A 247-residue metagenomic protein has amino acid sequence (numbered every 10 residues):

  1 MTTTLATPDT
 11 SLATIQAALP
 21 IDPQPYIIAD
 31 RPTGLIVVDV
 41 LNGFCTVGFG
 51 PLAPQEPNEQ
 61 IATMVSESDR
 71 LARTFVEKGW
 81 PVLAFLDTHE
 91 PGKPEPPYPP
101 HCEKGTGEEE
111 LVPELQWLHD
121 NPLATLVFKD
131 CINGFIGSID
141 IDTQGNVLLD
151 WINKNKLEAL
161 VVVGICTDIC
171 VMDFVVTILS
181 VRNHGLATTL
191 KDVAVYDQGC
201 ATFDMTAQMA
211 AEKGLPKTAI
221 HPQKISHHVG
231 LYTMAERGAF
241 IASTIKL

Functional and structural regions predicted by a protein language model:
T2-G34, R70, E77-K78, P100-L247: Active-site-adjacent betaalpha module
R31-G34, G48-F75, G79-D87: A short alpha/beta connector and helix-capping loop motif
V40, D87-T88, I165, G199: Active-site metal-binding loops of divalent metal-dependent hydrolases
V40-G48: Short acidic, Gly/Ser-rich segments with clustered Asp/Glu that frequently serve as metal-coordination loops in enzyme
G43, P91, A201-F203: Active-site loop signature of alpha/beta-hydrolase-fold enzymes
C45, E90-P94, F135-I136, I169-V171: Short catalytic/ligand-binding loop motif for oxyanion handling, primarily in non-cytosolic enzymes, centered on
P51-E56, P96-Y98, A210-L215: Short glycine/proline- and charge-enriched loop/turn segments that cap or connect secondary-structure elements
P81-E90, P97-K104: Extracellular-facing segments of soluble proteins and assemblies that are Gly/Ser/Thr-biased and enriched in aromatics
